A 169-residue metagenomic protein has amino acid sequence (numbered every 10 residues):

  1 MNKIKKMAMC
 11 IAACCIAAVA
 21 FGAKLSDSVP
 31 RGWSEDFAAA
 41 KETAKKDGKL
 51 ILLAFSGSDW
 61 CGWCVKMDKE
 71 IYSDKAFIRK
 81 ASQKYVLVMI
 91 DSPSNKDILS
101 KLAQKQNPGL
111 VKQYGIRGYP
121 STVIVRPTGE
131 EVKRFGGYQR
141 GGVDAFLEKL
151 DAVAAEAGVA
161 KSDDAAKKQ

Functional and structural regions predicted by a protein language model:
M1-I11: Bacterial N-terminal signal peptides that target proteins for export
A13-F21: Hydrophobic h-region of N-terminal signal peptides that target proteins for export in Gram-negative bacteria
G22-P30: Cleaved targeting-peptide boundary
R31-S34, D74-K105: Thiol-based oxidoreductase modules, predominantly thioredoxin-like and allied folds used for disulfide exchange
W33-I51, A81: A short beta-strand-turn-helix
G48, S56-W60, G118: Short pre-active-site segment immediately N-terminal to redox-active cysteine/selenocysteine motifs in thiol-based
S56-Y72: Conserved redox-active cysteine motifs that mediate thiol-disulfide chemistry, especially di-cysteine Cys-X(1-2)-Cys
E70, G109-Q113, R117-V159: Non-catalytic, surface beta->alpha helical segment in thiol-disulfide oxidoreductase systems
